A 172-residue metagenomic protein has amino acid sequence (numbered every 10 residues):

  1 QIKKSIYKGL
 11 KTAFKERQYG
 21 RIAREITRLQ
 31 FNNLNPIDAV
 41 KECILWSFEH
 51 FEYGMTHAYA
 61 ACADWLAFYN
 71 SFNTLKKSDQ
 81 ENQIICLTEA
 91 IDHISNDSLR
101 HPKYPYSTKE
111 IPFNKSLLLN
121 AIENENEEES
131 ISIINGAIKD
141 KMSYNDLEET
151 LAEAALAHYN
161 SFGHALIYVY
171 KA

Functional and structural regions predicted by a protein language model:
Q1-K171: Mature, well-folded catalytic/scaffold domains that follow N-terminal targeting or propeptide regions
